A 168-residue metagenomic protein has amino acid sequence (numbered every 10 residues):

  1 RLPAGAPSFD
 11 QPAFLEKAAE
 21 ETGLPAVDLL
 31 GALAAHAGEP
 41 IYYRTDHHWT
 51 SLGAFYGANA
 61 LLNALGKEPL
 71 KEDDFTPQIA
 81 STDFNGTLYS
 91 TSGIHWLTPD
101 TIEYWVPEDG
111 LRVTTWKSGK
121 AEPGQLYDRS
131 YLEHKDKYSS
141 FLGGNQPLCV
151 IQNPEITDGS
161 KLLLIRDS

Functional and structural regions predicted by a protein language model:
R1-S168: Extracellular glycan-modifying ectodomains
